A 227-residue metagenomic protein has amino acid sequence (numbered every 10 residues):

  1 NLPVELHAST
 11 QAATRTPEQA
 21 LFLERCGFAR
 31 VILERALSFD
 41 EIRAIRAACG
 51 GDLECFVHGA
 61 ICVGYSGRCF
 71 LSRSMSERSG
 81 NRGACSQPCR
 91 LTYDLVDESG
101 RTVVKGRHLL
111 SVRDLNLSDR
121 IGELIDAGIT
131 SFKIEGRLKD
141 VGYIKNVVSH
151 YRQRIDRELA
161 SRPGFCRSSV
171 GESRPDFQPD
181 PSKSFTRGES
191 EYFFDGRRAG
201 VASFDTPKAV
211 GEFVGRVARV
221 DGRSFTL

Functional and structural regions predicted by a protein language model:
N1-L23: N-terminal active-site wall of soluble small-molecule enzyme domains
E5, L21-L227: Surface-exposed amphipathic alpha-helical tracts and adjacent flexible/coil segments at the periphery of soluble enzymes
